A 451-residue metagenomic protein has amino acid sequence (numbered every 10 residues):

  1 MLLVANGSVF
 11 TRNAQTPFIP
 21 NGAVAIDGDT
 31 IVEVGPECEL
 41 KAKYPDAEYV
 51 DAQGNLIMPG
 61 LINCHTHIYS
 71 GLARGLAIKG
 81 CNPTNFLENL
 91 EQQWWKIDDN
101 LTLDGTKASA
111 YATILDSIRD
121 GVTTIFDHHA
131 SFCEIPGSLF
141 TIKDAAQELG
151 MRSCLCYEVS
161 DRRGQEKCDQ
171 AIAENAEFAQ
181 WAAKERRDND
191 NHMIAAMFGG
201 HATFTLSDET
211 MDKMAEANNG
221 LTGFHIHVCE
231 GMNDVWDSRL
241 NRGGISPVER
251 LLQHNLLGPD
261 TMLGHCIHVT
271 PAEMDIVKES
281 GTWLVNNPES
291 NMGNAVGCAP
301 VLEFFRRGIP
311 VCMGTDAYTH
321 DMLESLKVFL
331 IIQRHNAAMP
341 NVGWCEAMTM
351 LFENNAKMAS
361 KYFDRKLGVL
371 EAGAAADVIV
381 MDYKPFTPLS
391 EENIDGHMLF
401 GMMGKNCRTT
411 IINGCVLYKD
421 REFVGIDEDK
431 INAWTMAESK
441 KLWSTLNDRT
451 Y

Functional and structural regions predicted by a protein language model:
M1-G22, D27-V32, K43, F352-Y451: Active-site microenvironment of metallo-dependent hydrolases
L2-N6, K41-E88, D104, Y111 (+1 more regions): Replace "His-x-His-based motif
G7, V24, D29, G54 (+14 more regions): Divalent metal-coordination and catalytic microenvironments
L72-T106, R162-G164, M232-G258, S280-W283 (+1 more regions): Active-site gating loops and adjacent loop-to-helix segments of metal-dependent hydrolytic enzymes
L76-H128, C133-M151, A173-N189, M436-K441: Alpha-helical scaffold segments that flank or form the walls of functional sites
H129-I267: Metal-coordinating catalytic core of metallo-dependent amide/deamination hydrolases
G150, N218-G223, L256-P259, I276-V285 (+2 more regions): Glycine-enriched alpha-helix->loop->beta-strand junction motifs that scaffold or abut catalytic
Q253-D260, V301-P385, L399-M403: His/Asp/Glu-enriched, well-ordered alpha-helical/loop segment that forms or immediately abuts the divalent-metal
